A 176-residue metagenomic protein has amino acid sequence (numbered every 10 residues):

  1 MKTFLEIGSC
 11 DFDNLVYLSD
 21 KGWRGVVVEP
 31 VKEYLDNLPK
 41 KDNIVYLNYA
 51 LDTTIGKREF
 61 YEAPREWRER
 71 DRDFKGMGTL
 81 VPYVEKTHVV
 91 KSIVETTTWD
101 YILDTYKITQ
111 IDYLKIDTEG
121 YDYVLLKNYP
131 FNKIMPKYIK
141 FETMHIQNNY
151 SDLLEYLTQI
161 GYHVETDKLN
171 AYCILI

Functional and structural regions predicted by a protein language model:
M1-I176: Phosphate/nucleotide-binding beta-alpha loop and adjacent structural elements of enzyme active sites
